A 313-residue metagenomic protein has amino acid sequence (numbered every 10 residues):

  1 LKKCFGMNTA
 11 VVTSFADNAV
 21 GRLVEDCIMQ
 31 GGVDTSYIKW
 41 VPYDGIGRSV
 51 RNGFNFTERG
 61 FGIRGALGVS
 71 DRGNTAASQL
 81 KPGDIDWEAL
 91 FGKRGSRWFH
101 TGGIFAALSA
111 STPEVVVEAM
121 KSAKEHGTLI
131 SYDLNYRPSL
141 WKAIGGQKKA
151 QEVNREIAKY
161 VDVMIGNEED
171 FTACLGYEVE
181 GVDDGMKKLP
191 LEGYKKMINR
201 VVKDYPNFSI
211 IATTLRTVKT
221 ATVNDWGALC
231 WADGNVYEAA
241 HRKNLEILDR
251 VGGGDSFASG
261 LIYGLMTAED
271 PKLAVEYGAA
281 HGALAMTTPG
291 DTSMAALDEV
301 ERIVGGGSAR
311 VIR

Functional and structural regions predicted by a protein language model:
L1-T9, Q30, G264-T267: Alpha-helix C-terminal capping segments
F5, E125-G127: Helix C-cap/helix->beta junction micro-motif
N8-G103, V300-R313: Conserved N-terminal subdomain of the carbohydrate kinase-like
T9, T35, I130-Y132, I165: Hydrophobic beta-strand scaffold residues
L67-Q79, T101-S111, R137-I144, D184-K188: Flexible, glycine/proline-enriched loop segments at strand-loop-helix junctions that form or flank small-ligand binding
W98-I104, I130-S139, A212-T214: Short beta-strands and strand-loop turn motifs
H126, R137-N235: Conserved phosphate/ATP/ADP-binding segment of small-molecule kinases
A221, Y237-G307, V311-R313: Conserved post-catalytic alpha-helical subdomain immediately downstream of the catalytic base and nucleotide-binding
